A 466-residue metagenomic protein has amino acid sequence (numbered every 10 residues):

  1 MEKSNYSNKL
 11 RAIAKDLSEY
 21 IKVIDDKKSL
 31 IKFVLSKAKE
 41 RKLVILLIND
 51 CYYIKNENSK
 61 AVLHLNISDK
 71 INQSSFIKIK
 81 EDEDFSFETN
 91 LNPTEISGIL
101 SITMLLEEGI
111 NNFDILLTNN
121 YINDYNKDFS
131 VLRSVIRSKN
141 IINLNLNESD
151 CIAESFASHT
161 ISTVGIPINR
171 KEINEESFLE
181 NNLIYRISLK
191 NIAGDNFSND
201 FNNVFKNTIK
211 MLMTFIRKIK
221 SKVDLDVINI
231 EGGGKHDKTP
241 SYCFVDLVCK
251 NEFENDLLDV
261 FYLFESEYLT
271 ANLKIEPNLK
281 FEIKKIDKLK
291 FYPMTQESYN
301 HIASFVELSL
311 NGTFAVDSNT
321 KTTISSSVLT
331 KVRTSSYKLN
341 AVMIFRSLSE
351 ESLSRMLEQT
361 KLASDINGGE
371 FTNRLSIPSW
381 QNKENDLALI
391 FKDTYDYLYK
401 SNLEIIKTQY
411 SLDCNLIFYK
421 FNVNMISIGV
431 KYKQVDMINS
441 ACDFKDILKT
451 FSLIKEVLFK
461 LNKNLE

Functional and structural regions predicted by a protein language model:
K3-N90: Acidic/His- and Gly-rich active-site-bordering loop/insert found across diverse amide/peptide-bond hydrolases
Y6-L10, L65, T320, I324-S326 (+2 more regions): Zn-dependent metallopeptidase/amidohydrolase metal-coordination segment
A14-Y20, Y52-Y53, K235-K238, D246 (+4 more regions): A short beta-alpha structural unit
L65, D82-Y125, S162-I168, L183-N191 (+5 more regions): Alpha-helical metal-binding/catalytic segments enriched in His/Glu/Asp
E88-E175, A315-S327, S347, N462-L465: Acidic/histidine-rich catalytic neighborhood of metal-dependent amide-processing enzymes
N203-K222, E254, E297-L308, G312-D317 (+4 more regions): His/Asp/Glu-rich mid-to-C-terminal helical/loop segments that flank catalytic regions of hydrolases
K222-K235, D317-R333: A structural supersecondary motif
F253-L269, R355-S364: Short amphipathic alpha-helices in soluble, non-transmembrane regions that often serve as interface/regulatory elements
